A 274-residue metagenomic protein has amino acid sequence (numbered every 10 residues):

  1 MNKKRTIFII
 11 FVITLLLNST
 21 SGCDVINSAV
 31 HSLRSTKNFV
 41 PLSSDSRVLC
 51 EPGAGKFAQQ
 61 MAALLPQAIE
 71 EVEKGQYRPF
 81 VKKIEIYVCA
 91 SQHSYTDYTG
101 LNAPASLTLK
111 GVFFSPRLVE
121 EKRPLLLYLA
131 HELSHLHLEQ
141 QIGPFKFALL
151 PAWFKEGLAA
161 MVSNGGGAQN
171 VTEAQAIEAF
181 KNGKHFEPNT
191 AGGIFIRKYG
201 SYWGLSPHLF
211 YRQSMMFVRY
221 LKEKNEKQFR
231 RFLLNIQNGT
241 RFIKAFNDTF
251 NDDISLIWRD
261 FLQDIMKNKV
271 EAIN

Functional and structural regions predicted by a protein language model:
M1-N2, L16, F210, K222: Generic N-terminal leader/processing signal
N2-K37, D260-Q263, K267-N274: N-terminal low-structure segments adjacent to metalloprotease catalytic domains across cellular compartments
T20-G22, R47, L256: Compositionally biased regions
V25, H93-Y95, A168: Flexible, glycine-rich phosphate/dinucleotide-binding loops and adjacent beta-alpha linkers at cofactor/substrate
A29-F145, R241-F242: Juxtacatalytic substrate-recognition/specificity segment
P124, F145-N274: Acidic/His/Gly-enriched intrinsically disordered linker/tail segments that often contain short helix/coil "MoRF-like"
